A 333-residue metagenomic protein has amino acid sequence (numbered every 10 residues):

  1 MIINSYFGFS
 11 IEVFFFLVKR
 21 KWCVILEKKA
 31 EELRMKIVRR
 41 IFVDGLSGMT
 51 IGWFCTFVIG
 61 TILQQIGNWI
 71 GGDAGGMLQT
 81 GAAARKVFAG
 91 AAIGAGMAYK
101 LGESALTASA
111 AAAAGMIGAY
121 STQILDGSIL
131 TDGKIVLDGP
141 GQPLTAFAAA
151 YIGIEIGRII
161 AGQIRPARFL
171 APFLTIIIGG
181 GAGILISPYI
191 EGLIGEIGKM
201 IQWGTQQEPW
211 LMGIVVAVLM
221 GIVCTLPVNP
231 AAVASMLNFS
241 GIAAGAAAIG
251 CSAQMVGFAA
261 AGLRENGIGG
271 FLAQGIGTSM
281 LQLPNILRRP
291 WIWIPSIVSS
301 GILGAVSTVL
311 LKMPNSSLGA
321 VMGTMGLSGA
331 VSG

Functional and structural regions predicted by a protein language model:
M1-N4, F9-I11: Short terminal hydrophobic/aromatic SLiMs and anchors at protein ends
Y6, L17-I25, E31: Short, positively charged and aromatic/hydrophobic N-terminal segments
L26-G333: Pore-lining transmembrane helices
